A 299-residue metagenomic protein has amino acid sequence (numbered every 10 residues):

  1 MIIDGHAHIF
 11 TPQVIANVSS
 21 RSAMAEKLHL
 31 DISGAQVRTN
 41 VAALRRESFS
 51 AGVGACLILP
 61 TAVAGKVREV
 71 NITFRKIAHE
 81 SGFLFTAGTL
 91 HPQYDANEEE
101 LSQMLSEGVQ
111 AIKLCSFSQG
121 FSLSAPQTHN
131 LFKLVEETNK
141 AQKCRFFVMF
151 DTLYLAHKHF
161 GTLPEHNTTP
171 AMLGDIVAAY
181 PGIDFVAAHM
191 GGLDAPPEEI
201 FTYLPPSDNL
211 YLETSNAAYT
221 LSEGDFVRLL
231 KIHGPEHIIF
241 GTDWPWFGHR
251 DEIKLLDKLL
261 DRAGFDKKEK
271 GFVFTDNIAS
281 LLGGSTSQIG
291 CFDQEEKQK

Functional and structural regions predicted by a protein language model:
M1-G5, P12-A55, I232-I239, F247-K299: Mid-to-C-terminal alpha-helical segments outside catalytic/metal-binding sites
D4, L57-P60, T89, V186-H189 (+3 more regions): Short beta-strand segments
H6, S48, F74, T86 (+6 more regions): Divalent metal-coordination and catalytic microenvironments
H6-P12, D151, H189: Histidine-centered divalent metal-coordination motifs
S33-R38, A62-E69, H91-N97, Q119-P126 (+4 more regions): Acidic-and-aromatic substrate-binding clefts and catalytic sites of carbohydrate-active enzymes
V41-R45, N71-R75, E98-S102, T128 (+5 more regions): Generic structural signal for well-ordered alpha-helices, preferentially at hydrophobic/aromatic core positions
G54-A55, A64-A156: Active-site gating/metal-coordination segments in enzymes
Q110-A111, S124-I239: Catalytic pocket-lining loop regions of alpha/beta-barrel enzymes, especially the amidohydrolase/enolase/GH5 lineages
